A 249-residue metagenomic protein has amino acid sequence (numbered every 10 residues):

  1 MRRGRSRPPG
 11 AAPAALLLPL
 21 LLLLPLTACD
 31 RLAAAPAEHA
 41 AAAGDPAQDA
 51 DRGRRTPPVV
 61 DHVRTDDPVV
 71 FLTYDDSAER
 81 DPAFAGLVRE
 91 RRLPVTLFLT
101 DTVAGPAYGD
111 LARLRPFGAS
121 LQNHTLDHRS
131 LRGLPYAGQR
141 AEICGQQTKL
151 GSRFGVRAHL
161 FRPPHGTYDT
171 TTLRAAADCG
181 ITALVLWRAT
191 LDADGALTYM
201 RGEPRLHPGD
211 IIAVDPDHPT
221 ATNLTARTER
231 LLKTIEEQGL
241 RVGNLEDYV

Functional and structural regions predicted by a protein language model:
M1-L16: Bacterial N-terminal signal peptides that target proteins for export
P25-A28: C-terminal motif of bacterial Sec signal peptides marking the signal peptidase cleavage site
D30-L32: Bacterial signal peptide processing site
G44-S130, K149: Active-site beta->alpha N-cap acidic-glycine motif
V70-Y74, V95-L99, S120-N123, H159-R162 (+3 more regions): Structural recognition of the beta-strand scaffold that forms the well-ordered cores of secreted hydrolase catalytic
S77-R80, F98-Y108, R129-A137, R162-Y168 (+2 more regions): Acidic-and-aromatic substrate-binding clefts and catalytic sites of carbohydrate-active enzymes
R89-E90, P94, S120, R129 (+3 more regions): CE4/NodB-like, metal-dependent polysaccharide N-deacetylase domain that modifies extracellular/periplasmic N-acetylated
T167, T172-R205, L240-V249: His/Asp/Glu-enriched short active-site or ligand-binding loop at hydrolase and phosphoryl-transfer sites
